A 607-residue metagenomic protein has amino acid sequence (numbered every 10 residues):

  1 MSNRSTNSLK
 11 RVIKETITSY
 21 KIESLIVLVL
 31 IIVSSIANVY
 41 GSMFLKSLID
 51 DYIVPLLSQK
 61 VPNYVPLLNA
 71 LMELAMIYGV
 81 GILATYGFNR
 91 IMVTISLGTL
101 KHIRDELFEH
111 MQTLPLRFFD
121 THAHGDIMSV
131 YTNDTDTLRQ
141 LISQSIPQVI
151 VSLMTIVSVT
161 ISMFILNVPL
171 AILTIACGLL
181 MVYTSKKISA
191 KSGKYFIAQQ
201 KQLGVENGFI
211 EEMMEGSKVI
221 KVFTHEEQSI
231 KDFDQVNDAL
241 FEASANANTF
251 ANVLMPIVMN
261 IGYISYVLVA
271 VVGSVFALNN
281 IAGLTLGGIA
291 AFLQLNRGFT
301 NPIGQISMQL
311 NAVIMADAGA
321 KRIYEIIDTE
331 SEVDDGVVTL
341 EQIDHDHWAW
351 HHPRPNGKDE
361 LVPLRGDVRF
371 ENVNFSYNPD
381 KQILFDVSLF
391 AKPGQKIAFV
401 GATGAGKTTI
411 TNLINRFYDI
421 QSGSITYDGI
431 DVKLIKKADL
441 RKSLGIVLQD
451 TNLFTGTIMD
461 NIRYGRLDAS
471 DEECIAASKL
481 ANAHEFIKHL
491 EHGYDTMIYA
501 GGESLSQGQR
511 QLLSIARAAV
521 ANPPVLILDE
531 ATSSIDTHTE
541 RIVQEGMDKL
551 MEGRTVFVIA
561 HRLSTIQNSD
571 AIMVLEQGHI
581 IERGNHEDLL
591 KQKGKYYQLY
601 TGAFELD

Functional and structural regions predicted by a protein language model:
S2-N3, L97, D105-T135, G208-D232 (+4 more regions): Short intracellular "coupling" helices and adjacent cytoplasmic loop segments at the cytosolic face of multi-pass
S5-K21, I127: A short amphipathic helical element positioned immediately N-terminal to and/or at the very start of a transmembrane
K10, V29, A84, F88 (+5 more regions): Hydrophobic alpha-helical transmembrane segments of ABC transporter permease domains
T18, S24-G87, F164-P169, V271 (+1 more regions): Transmembrane helix-loop-helix hairpins at lipid-water interfaces of multipass membrane proteins, especially the type-1
K21, L116-R117, N133-I142, I146 (+5 more regions): An intracellular "coupling" helix at the cytosolic face of ABC transporter transmembrane type-1 domains
V33-A37, G41, A75, G79-S96 (+5 more regions): Hydrophobic alpha-helical membrane-associated segments
P55, S162-A176, N246-K321, I326-E330: Helix-loop-helix
K60-V61, I343-D607: ABC-type nucleotide-binding domain
